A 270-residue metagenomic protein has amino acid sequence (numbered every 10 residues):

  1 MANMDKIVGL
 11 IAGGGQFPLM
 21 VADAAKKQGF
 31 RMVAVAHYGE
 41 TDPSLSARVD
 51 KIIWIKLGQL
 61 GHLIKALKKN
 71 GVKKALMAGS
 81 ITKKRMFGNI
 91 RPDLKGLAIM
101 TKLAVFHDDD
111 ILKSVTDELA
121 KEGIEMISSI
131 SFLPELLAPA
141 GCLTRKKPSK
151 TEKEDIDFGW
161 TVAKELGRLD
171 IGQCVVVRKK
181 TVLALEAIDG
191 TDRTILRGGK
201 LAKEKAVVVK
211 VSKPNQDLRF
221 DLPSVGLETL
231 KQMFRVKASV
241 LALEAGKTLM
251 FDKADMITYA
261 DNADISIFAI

Functional and structural regions predicted by a protein language model:
M4-I7, Q28-R31, V49, N70-K73 (+6 more regions): Short coil/turn connectors at secondary-structure junctions
K6-H37: N-terminal basic/disordered segments at the start of proteins
L10-A12, A34-V35, A75-A78, D108 (+5 more regions): General beta-strand structural signal in soluble alpha/beta enzymes
I11, P18, T41, D117-I127 (+2 more regions): Catalytic domains of riboflavin
G14-F17, I81-K83, T248: Gly/Ser/Thr-rich loops at beta-strand to alpha-helix junctions that form or flank small-molecule/cofactor-binding
A25-K27, G39, W54, D108-D109 (+1 more regions): Conserved mixed alpha/beta catalytic, RNA-binding, or beta-rich assembly cores of soluble enzyme, regulatory
Y38-K65, K69-V72, N89-A98, R193-I270: Feature captures the catalytic cores and cofactor-binding loops of soluble hydro-lyases/lyases that act on carboxylate
L63-F132: N-terminal glycine-rich phosphate/adenylate-binding segment common to multiple enzyme folds
